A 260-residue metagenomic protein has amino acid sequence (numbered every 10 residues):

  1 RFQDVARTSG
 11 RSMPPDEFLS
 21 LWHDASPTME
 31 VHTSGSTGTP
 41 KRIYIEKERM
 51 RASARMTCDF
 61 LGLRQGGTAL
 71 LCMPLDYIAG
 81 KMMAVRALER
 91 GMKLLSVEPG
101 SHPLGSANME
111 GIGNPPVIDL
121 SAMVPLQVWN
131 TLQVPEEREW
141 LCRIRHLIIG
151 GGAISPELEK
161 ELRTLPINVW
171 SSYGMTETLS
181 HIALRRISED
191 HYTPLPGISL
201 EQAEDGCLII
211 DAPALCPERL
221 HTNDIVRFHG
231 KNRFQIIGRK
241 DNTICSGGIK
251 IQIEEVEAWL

Functional and structural regions predicted by a protein language model:
R1-S12, K41-Y44, K93-G100: Short beta-strand->loop structural element characteristic of the AMP-binding/adenylate-forming
P14-H32, Q65-G66: Conserved pre-ATP/AMP-binding loop-to-beta segment of ANL
T28-R55, G62-R64: Conserved AMP-binding A3 loop
S36, G151, G174, D224 (+1 more regions): Active-site glycine-centered loops adjacent to acidic/histidine catalytic or metal-binding residues that shape
K47-A52, T68-N130: AMP-binding/adenylate-forming
V134-S188: Gly/Ser/Thr-rich phosphate-binding loop
S199-H221, I225-R227, R233: AMP-binding/adenylate-forming core of the ANL superfamily
N223-L260: AMP-binding/adenylate-forming catalytic core of the ANL superfamily
